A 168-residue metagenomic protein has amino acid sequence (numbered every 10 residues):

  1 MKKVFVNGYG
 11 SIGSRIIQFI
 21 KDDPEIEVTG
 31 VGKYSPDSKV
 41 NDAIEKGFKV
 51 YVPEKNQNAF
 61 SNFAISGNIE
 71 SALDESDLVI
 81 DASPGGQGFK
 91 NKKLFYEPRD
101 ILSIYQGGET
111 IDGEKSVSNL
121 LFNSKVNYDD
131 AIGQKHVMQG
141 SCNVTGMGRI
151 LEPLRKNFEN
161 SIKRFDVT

Functional and structural regions predicted by a protein language model:
M1-T168: N-terminal Rossmann-like NAD(P) cofactor-binding subdomain of oxidoreductases, focused on the glycine-rich
